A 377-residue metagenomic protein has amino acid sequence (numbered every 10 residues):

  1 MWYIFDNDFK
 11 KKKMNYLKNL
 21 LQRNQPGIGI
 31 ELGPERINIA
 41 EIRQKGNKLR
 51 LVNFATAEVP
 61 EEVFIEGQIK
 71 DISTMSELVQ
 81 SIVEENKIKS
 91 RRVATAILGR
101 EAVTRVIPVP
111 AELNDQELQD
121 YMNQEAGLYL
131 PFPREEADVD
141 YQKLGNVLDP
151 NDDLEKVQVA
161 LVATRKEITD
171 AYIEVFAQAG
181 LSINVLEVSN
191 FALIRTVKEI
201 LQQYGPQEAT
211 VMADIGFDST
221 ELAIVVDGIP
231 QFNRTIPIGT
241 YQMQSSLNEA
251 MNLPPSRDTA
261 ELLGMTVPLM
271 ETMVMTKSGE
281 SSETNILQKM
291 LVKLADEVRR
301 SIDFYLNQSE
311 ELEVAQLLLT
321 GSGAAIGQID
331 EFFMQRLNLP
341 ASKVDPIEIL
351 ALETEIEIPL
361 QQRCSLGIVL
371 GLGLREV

Functional and structural regions predicted by a protein language model:
M1-V377: Hydrophobic/aromatic-enriched cytosolic interaction surfaces used to assemble or bind macromolecules
